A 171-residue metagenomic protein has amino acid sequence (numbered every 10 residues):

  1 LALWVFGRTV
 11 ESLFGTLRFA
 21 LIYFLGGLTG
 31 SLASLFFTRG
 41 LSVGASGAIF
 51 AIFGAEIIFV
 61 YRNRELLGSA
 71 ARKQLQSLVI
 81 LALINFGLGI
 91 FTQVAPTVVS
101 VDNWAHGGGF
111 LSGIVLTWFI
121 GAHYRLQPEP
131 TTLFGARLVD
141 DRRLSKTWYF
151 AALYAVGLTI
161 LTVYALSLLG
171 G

Functional and structural regions predicted by a protein language model:
L1-G171: A detector for small-residue-rich transmembrane helices and their helix-helix packing motifs
